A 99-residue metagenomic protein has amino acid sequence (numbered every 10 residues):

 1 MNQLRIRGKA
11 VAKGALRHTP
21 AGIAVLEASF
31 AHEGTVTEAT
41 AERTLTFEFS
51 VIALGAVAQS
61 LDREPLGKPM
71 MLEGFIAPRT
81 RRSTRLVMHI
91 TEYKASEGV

Functional and structural regions predicted by a protein language model:
M1-V99: Single-stranded nucleic acid-binding surfaces, predominantly the OB-fold ssDNA-binding core
